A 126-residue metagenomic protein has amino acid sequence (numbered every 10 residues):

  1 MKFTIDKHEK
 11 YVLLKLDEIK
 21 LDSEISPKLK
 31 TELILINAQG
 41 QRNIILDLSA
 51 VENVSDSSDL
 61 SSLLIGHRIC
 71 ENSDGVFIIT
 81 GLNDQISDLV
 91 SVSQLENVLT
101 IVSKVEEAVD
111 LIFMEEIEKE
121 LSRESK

Functional and structural regions predicted by a protein language model:
M1-F3, I65, L95-A108: A short, terminal or domain-edge coil/loop segment
K2-N37: STAS-typified acidic loop motif
Y11, I19, N83, V105-E107: Short, solvent-exposed coil/turn elements at secondary-structure transition points
K15-D17, D22, D47, S55 (+1 more regions): Poly-acidic low-complexity segments
K20-E24, Q85-V98, L121-K126: Short secondary-structure transition/capping segments
L29-L99: Amphipathic alpha-helical interaction surfaces in cytosolic regulatory modules
I101-K126: A charged, well-structured terminal subsegment
